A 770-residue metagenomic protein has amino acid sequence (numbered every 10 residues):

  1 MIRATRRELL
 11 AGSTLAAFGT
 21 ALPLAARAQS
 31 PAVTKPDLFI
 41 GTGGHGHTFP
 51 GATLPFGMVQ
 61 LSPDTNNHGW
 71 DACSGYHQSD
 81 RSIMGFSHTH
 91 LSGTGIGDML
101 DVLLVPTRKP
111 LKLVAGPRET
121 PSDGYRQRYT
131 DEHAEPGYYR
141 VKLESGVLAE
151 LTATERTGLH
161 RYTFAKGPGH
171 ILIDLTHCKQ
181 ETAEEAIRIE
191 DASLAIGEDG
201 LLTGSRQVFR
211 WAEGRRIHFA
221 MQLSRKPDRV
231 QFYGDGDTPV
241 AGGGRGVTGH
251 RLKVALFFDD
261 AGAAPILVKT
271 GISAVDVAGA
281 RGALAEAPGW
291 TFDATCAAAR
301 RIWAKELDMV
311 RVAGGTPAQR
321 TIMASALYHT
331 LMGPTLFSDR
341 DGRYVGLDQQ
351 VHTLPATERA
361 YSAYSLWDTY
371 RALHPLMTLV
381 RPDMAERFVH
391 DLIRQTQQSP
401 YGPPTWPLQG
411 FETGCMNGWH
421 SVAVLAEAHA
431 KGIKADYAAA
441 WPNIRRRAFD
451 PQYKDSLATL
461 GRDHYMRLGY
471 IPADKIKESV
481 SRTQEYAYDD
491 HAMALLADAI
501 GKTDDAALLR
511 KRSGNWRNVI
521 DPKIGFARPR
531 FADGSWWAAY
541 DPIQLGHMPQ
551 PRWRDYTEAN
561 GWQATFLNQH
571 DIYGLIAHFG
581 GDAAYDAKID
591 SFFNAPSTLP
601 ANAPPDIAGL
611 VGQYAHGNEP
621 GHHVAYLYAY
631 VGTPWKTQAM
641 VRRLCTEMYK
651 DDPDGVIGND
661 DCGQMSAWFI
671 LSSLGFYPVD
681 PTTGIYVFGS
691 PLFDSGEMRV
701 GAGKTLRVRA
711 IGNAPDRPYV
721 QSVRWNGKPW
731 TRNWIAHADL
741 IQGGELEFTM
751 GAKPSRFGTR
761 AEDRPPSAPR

Functional and structural regions predicted by a protein language model:
M1-A16: N-terminal secretory signal peptides and thylakoid transit peptides that target proteins across membranes
Q29-H374, T378-A423, H429-Q484, A492 (+9 more regions): Accessory carbohydrate-recognition regions in carbohydrate-active enzymes
D489: ATP-dependent phospho-/nucleotidyl transfer catalytic cores
R709-G712: Beta-strand-rich recognition domains
Y719: Extracellular attachment/recognition segments
